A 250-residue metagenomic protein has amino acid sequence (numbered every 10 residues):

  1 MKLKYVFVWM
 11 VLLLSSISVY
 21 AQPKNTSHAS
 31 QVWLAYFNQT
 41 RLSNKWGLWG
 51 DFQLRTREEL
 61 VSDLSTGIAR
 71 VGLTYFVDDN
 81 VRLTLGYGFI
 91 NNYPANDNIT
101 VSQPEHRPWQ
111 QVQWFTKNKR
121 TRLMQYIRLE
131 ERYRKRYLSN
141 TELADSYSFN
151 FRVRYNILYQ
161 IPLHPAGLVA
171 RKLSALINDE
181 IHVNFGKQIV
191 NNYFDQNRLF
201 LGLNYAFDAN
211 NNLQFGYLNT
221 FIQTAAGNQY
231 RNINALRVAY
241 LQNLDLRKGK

Functional and structural regions predicted by a protein language model:
M1-T26, Y240: Bacterial Sec-dependent N-terminal signal peptides
P23-V32, T56-T66, K187-F194, A225-N232: Solvent-exposed loop/turn segments connecting transmembrane beta-strands in outer-membrane beta-barrel proteins
H28-V32, S65-G67, P104-P108, Y147-Y155 (+2 more regions): Residues that define the transmembrane beta-barrel architecture of outer-membrane proteins
Y36-T40, V71-Y75, Q110-W114, L129 (+3 more regions): Residues on the lipid-exposed face of transmembrane beta-strands in outer-membrane beta-barrel proteins
L42-K45, N80, K117-L123, L163-L173 (+2 more regions): Short loop/turn motifs that connect adjacent beta-strands in outer-membrane beta-barrel proteins
L48-G50, L83-L85, T121-I127, V153 (+3 more regions): Transmembrane beta-strands of outer-membrane beta-barrel proteins
F52-E58, Y87-Y93, T116-N118, L129-Y133 (+4 more regions): Transmembrane beta-strands of outer-membrane beta-barrel pores
I127-N212, F221: Outer-membrane beta-barrel transmembrane domain signature
